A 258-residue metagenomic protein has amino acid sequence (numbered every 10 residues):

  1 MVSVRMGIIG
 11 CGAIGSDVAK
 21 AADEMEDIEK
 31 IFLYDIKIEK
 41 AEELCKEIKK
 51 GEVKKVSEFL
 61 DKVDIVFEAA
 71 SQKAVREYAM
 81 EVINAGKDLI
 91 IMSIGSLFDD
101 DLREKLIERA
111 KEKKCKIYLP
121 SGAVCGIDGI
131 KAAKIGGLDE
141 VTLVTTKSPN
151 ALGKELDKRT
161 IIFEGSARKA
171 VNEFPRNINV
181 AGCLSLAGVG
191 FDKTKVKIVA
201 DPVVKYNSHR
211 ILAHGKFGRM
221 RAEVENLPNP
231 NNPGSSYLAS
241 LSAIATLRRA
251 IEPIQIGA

Functional and structural regions predicted by a protein language model:
V2-G7: Extreme N-terminal starter segment of soluble prokaryotic enzymes
C11-G12: Glycine-rich Rossmann-fold phosphate-binding loop(s) that bind the pyrophosphate of adenine dinucleotide cofactors
G15-S16, V75: N-terminal Rossmann-fold NAD(P) dinucleotide-binding loop
E26-C45: NAD(P)-binding Rossmann-fold cofactor-contacting core
K54-N84, S96-D100: Beta-loop-alpha module in the N-terminal Rossmann-like domain of NAD(P)-dependent dehydrogenases, especially those
E68, I91, I117-S121: General beta-strand structural signal in soluble alpha/beta enzymes
I94-C115: Rossmann-fold NAD(P)-binding glycine/threonine-rich loop
I117-Y118, A123-A258: Active-site-lining helix/loop region of Rossmann-like oxidoreductase modules
